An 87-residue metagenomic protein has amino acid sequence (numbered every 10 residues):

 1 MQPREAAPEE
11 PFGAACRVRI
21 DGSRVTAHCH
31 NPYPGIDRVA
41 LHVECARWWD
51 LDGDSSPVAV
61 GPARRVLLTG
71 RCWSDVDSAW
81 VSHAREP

Functional and structural regions predicted by a protein language model:
Q2-P87: Post-signal peptide N-terminal regions of Sec-secreted extracellular proteins
